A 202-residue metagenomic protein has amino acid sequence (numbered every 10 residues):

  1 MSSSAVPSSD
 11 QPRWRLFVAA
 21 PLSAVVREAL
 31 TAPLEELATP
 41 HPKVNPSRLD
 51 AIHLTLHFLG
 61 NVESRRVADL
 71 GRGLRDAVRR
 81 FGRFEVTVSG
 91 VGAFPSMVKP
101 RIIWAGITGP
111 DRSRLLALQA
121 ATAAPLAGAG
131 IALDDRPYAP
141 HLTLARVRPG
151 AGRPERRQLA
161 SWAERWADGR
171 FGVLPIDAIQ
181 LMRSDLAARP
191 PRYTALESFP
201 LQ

Functional and structural regions predicted by a protein language model:
M1-Q202: Histidine-dependent nucleotide/RNA phosphoesterase domain, centered on the 2H-phosphoesterase fold with its duplicated
